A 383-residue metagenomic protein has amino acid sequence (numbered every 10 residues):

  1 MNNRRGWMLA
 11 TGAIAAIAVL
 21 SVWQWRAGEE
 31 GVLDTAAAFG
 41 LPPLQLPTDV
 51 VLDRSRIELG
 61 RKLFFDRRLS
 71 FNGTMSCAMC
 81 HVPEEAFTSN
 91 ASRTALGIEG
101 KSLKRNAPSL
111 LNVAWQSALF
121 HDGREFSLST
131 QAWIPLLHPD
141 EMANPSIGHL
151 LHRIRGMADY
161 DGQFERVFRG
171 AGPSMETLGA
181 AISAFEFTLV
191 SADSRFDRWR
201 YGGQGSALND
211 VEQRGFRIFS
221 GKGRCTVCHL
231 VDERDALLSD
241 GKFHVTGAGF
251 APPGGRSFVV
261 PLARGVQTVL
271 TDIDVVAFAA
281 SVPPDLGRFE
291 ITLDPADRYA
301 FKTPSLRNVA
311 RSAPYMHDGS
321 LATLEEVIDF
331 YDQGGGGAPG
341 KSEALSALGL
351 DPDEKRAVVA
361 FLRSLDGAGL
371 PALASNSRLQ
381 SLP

Functional and structural regions predicted by a protein language model:
M1-I57, Q116, Q131-I134, P139 (+5 more regions): Post-cleavage N-terminal segment of exported redox proteins
G28-I134, D197-L321, E326-D329, G336-A338 (+1 more regions): Short glycine/threonine-rich turn/loop motifs
L119-H121, H149-G156, V266-I273, L345-G349: Noncatalytic linker/hinge segments flanking ATPase motor cores
L324-G349, D353-V359: Active-site pocket scaffolds in enzymes
